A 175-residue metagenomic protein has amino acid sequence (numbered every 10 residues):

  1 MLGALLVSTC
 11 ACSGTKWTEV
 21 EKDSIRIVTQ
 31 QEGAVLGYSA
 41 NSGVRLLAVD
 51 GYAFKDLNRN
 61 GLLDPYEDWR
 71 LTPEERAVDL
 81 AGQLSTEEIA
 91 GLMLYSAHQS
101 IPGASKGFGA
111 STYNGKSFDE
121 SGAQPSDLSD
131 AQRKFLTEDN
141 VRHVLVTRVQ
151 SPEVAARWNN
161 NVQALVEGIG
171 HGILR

Functional and structural regions predicted by a protein language model:
M1-V7: Sec-dependent N-terminal signal peptides
T9-A11: C-terminal motif of bacterial Sec signal peptides marking the signal peptidase cleavage site
G14: Short, conserved catalytic or interaction motifs in soluble domains
W17-R175: N-terminal beta-rich core of secreted/periplasmic extracellular enzymes
